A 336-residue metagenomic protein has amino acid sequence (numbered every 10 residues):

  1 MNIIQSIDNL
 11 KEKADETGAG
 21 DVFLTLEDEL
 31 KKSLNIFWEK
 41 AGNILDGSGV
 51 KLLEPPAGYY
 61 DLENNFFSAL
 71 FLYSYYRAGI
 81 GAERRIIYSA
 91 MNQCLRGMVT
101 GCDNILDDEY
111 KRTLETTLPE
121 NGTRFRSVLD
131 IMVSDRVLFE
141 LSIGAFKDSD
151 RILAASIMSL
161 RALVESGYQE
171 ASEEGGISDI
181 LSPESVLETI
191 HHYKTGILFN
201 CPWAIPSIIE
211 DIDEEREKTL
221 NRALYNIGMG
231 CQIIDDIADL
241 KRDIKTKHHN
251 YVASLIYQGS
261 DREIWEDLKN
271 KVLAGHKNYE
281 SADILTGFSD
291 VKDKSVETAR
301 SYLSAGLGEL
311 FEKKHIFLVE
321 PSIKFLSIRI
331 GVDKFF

Functional and structural regions predicted by a protein language model:
M1-E109, L114-T116, S149, Q169-E184 (+1 more regions): Conserved N-terminal diphosphate/IPP-binding helix and adjacent helical/loop segment of trans-prenyltransferase domains
L26-L45, Y59-L70, S127-I234, K241-I244 (+1 more regions): All-alpha helical catalytic cores of prenyl diphosphate-utilizing isoprenoid enzymes
L52-Y59, P119-S127, V186-H191, G287-K294: A ubiquitous short alpha-helical element
Y88-M91, E217-A223, A299: Hydrophobic packing residues in well-ordered alpha-helices of helical domains and bundles
N92-L106, T123-G144: Internal, hydrophobic cores of structured domains that mediate oligomerization or house catalytic pockets within large
T100-G122, S134, S172-G176, W203-I212 (+1 more regions): Acidic, Mg2+-coordinating active-site segments of isoprenoid diphosphate-utilizing enzymes
M132-A154, G259-F311: Primarily interfacial, aromatic-capped hydrophobic alpha-helices that serve as membrane anchors
D293-F336: Short hairpin/turn module used for nucleic-acid contact or packing/dimerization
